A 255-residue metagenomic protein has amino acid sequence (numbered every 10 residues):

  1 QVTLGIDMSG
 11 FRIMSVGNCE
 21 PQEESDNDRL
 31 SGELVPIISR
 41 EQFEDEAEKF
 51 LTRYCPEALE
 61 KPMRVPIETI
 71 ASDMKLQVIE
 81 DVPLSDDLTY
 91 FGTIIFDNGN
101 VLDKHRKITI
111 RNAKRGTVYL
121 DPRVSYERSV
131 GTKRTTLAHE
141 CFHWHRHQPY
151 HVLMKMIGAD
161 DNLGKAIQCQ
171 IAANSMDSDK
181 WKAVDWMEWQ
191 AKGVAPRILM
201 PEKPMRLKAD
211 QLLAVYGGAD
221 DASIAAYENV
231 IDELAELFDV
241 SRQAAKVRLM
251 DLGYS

Functional and structural regions predicted by a protein language model:
Q1-S255: Active-site hotspot residues in diverse enzymes, especially metal/ion-binding acidic/histidine motifs
